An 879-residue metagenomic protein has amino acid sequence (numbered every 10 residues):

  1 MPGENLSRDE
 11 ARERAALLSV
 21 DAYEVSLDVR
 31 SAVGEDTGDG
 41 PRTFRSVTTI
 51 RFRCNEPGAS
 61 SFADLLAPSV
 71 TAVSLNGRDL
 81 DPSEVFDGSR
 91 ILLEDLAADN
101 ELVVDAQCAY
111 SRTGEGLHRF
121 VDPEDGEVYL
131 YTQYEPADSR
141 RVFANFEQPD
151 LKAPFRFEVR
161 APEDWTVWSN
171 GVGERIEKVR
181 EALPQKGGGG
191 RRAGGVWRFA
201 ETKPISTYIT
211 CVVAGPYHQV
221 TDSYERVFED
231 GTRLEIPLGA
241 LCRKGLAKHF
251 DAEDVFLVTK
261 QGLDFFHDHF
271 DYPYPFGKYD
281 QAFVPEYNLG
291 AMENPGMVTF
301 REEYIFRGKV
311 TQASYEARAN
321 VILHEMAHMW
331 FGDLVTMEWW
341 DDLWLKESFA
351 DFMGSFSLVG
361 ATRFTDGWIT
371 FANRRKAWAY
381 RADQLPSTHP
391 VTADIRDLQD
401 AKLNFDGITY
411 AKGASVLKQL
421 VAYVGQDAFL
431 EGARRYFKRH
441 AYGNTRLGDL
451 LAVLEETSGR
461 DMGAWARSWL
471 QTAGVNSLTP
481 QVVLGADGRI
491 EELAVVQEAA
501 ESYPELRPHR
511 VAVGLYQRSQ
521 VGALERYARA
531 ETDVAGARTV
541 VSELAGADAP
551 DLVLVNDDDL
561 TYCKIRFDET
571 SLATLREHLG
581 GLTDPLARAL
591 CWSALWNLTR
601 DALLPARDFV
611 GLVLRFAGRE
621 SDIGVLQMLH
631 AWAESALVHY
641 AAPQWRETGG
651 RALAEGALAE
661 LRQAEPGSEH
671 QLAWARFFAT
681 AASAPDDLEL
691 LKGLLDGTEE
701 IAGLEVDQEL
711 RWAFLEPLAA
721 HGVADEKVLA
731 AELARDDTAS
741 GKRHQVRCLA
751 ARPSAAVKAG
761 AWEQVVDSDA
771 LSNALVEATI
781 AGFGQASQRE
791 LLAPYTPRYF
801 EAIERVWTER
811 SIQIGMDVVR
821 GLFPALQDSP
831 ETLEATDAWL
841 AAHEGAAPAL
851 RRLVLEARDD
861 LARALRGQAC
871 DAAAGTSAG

Functional and structural regions predicted by a protein language model:
M1-R45, P123-Y129, P149, G463-A464: N-terminal, polar/Ser/Thr-rich
T49-A67, R156-P162, G448, L493-G514: Surface-exposed beta-strand/loop patches in extracellular or lumenal glycoproteins
N55, S61, L65-E124, E147 (+2 more regions): A surface-exposed beta-strand-loop module
S60, D79-A97, Q133, A137-R140 (+1 more regions): Aromatic/His-enriched, Gly/Pro-containing loop or helix-boundary segments that lie immediately adjacent to catalytic
S69-N76, M462-G463, V475-N556: Beta-strand-rich binding/interaction modules
Q107-E225, D394, D584-S593: Extended, low-hydrophobicity, Ser/Thr/Pro/Gly-biased non-transmembrane segments
F199, V227-R233, P237-P504, M628 (+4 more regions): Hydrophobic alpha-helical and helix-loop surface patches within well-folded domains that function as non-catalytic
D487-E492, Y503-L506, V521-E525, S542-G879: Long, ordered, helix-rich scaffold segments
